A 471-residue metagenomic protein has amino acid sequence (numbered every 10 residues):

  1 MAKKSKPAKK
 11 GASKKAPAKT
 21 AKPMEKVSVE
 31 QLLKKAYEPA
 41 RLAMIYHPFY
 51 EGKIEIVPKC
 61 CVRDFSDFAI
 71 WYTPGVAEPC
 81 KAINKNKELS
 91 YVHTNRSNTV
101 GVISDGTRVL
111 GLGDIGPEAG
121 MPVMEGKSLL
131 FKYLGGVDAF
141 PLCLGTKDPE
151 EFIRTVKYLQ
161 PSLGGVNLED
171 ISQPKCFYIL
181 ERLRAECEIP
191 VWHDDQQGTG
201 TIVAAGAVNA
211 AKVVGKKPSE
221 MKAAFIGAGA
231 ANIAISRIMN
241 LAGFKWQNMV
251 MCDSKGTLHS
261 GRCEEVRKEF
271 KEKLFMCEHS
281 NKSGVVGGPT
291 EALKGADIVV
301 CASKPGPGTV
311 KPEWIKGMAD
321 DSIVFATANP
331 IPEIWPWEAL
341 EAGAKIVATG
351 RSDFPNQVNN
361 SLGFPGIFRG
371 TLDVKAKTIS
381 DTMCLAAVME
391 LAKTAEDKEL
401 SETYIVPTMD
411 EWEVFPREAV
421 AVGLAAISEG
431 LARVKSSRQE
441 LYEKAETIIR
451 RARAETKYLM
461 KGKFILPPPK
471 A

Functional and structural regions predicted by a protein language model:
K3-K10, K14-V191, A425, R450-A471: N-terminal ligand-binding/catalytic initiation module
P48, S90-R96, K132-Y133, Y158-Q160 (+8 more regions): Solvent-exposed alpha-helices and their adjacent loops that cap or buttress functional pockets in soluble metabolic
D105-T107, I115, L144-G145, D170-Q173 (+5 more regions): Short, ordered loop/turn segments at secondary-structure junctions
L110, I115-G135, H193, Q197 (+2 more regions): Glycine-rich phosphate/diphosphate-binding loop of Rossmann-like nucleotide-binding domains
P141, N167-D170, V191-D194, M251 (+4 more regions): General beta-strand structural signal in soluble alpha/beta enzymes
D194-D195, V214, I323-R438, L459-K463: Adenosine-phosphate binding glycine-rich loop
K271-I346, R351-D353: Rossmann-like adenosine-cofactor binding region
